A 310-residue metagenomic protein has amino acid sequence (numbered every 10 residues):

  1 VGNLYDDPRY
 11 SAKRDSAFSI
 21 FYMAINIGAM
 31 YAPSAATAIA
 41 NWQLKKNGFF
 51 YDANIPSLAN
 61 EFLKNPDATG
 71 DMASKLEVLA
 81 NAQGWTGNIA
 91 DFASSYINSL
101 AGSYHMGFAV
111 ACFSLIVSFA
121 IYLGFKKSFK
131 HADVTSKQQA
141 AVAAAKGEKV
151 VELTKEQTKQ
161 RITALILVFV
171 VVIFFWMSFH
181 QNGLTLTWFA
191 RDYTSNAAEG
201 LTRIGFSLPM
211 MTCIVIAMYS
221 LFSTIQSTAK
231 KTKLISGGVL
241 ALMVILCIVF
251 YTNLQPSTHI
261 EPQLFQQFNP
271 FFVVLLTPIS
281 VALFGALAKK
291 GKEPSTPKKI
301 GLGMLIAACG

Functional and structural regions predicted by a protein language model:
D6-S11, D15, T37-S257, S280 (+1 more regions): Intracellular loop-helix junctions on the cytosolic face of multi-pass helical membrane proteins
R9-A24, S103, S295-L302: Cytoplasmic loop-to-transmembrane helix junctions
S19-I27, Q267, F271, L305: Transmembrane alpha-helical cores of Major Facilitator Superfamily
I27, I173-M177, F271, C309: Hydrophobic/aromatic residues within the transmembrane alpha-helices of Major Facilitator Superfamily
I27-W42, C309: A gly/Pro-rich, aromatic-decorated transmembrane alpha-helix motif that marks the paired, flexible gating helices
H105-A109, Q266, I300: Hydrophobic/aromatic positions within or immediately flanking transmembrane alpha-helices of multi-pass small-molecule
G205-V215, F265-T277, A307: Transmembrane alpha-helical segments of major facilitator superfamily
L275, S295-G310: Structural signature of the two symmetry-related core transmembrane helices
